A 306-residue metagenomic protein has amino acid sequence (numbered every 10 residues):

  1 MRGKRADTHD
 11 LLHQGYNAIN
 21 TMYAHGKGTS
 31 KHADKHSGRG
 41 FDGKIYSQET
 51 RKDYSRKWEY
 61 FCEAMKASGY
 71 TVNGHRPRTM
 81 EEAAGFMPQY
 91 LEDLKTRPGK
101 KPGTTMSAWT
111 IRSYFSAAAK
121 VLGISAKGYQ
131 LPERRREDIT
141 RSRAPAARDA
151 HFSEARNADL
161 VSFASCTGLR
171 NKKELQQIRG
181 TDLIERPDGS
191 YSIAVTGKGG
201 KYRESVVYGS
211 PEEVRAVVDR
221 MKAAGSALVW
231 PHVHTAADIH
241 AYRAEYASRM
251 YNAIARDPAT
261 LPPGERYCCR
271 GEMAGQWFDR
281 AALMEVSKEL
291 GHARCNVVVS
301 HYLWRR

Functional and structural regions predicted by a protein language model:
K31-E133: N-terminal core-binding DNA-recognition domain of tyrosine recombinases/integrases
G40-G43, K173, P187-E213: Basic, Lys/Arg-rich DNA-contacting stretches centered on the C-terminal catalytic core of tyrosine recombinase systems
E92, A119-S153, T196-K198: Flexible interdomain linker/hinge and immediately adjacent N-terminus of the catalytic tyrosine-recombinase domain
S142-K172, W277-L283: Basic, Lys/Arg- and aromatic-enriched nucleic-acid-binding interface segment
A164-G189: Short, charged phosphate-coordinating catalytic segments
E174-L175, H240-A255, A274, V286-S287: Short, basic/aromatic-rich helical patch in the C-terminal catalytic core of site-specific tyrosine
S190-V195, P263-R306: Short functional hotspots where side chains directly engage DNA or cofactors
G197-D219, A227-Y246: C-terminal catalytic core of Y-nucleophile DNA break-rejoin enzymes
